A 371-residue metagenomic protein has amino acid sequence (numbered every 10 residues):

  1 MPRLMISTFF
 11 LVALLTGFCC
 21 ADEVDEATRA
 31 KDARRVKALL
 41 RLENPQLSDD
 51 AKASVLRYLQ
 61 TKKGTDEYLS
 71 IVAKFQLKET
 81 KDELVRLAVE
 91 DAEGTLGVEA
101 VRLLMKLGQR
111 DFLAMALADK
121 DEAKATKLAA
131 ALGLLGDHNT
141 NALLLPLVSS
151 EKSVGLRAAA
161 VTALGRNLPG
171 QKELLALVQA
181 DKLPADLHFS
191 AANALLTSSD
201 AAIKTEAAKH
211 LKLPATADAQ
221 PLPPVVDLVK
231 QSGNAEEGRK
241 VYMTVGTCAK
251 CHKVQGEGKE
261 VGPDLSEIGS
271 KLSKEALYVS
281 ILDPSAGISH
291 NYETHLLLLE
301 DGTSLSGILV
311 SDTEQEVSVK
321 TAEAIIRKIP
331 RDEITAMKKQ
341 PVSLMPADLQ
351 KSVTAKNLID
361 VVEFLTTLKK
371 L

Functional and structural regions predicted by a protein language model:
S7-G17: Bacterial N-terminal signal peptides
F18, K74-K81, K106-F112, L134 (+4 more regions): Post-cleavage N-terminal segment of exported redox proteins
D22-A27, P45-L59, L77-V89, L107-D119 (+7 more regions): Amphipathic alpha-helical scaffolding segments comprising HEAT/armadillo-like alpha-solenoid repeats
K31-R35, K63-E67, A92-G97, A123-K127 (+3 more regions): Positions within the helices of HEAT/ARM-like alpha-solenoid repeats
K37, S70, E99-R102, A130 (+3 more regions): Residue-level signature of alpha-solenoid helical repeat scaffolds
S153-V154, E257-L282, H295-K339: Gly/Gly-Pro-rich "capping" loops immediately C-terminal to redox-active cysteine motifs in periplasmic/lumenal
N193-S199, H210-P214, T303-L305, L309-Q315 (+2 more regions): C-terminal capping alpha-helices of c-type cytochrome domains
K230-V254: Sequence/structural segment immediately N-terminal to covalent heme-attachment motifs in c-type and related
